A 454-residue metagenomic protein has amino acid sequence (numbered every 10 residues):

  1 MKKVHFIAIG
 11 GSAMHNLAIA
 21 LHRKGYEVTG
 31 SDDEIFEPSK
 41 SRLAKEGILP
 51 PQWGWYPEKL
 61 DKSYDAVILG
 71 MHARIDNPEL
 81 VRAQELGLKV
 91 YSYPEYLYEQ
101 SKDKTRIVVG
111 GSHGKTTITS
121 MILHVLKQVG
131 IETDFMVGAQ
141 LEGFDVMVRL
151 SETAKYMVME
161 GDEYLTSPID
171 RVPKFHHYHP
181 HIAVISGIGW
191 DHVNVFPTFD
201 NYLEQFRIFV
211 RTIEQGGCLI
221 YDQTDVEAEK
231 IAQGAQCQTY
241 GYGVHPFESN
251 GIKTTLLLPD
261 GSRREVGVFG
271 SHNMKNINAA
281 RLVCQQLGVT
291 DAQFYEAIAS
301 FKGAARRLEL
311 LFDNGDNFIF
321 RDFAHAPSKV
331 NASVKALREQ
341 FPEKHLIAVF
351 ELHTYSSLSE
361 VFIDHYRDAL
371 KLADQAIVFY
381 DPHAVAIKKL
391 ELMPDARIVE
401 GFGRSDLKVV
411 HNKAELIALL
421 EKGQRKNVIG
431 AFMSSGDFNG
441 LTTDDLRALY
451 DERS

Functional and structural regions predicted by a protein language model:
M1-E37, L43-P51, K62-V67, A83-L88 (+3 more regions): ATP-dependent carboxylate-amine ligase
I9, S31-D32, G70-H72, Y93-P94 (+13 more regions): Fold-independent oxyanion-binding glycine-rich loops and adjacent beta-strand/coil segments at enzyme active sites
G11-M14, K115, T119, M274-I277: Short alpha-helical patches at coil-to-helix transitions and adjacent helical residues in well-structured domains
A20-K24, K45, E58-K62, M71 (+4 more regions): Phosphate-binding loop of NTP-binding sites
Q52-W55, Y91-Y98, M136-A139, A235-G251 (+4 more regions): Beta-strand->loop->alpha-helix junctions that form or flank phosphate-binding loops in nucleotide-handling enzymes
H176-W190, E227-K230, G267-G303: A conserved, hydrophobic alpha-helical segment in the catalytic core of large ATP/adenylate-utilizing enzymes
K253-P259: Short polybasic amphipathic segments
R264-F269, N317-R321: Short pre-catalytic strand/loop immediately N-terminal to key active-site residues, enriched for Gly-Thr
